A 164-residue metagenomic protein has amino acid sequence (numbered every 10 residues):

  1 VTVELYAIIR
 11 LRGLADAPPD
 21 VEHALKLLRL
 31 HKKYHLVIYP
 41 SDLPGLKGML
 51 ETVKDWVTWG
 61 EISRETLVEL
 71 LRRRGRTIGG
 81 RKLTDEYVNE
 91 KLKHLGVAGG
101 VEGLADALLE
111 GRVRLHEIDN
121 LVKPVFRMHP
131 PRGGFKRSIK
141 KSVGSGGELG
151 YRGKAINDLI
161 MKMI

Functional and structural regions predicted by a protein language model:
V1-I164: Core subunits and conserved enzymes of cellular information-processing and envelope-translocation systems across
